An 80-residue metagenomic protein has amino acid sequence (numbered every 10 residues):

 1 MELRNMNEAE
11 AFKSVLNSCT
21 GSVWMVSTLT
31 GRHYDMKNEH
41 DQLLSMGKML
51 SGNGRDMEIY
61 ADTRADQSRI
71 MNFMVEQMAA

Functional and structural regions predicted by a protein language model:
E2-T28, H33, H40-D41, G47-M49: Compact, glycine-rich, soluble single-domain proteins
M6, M36, A61-R64: Generic alpha-helical scaffold signal
M36-K37, I70: Short, well-ordered secondary-structure micro-motifs
L50-A80: C-terminal structural segments of small proteins and small subunits
